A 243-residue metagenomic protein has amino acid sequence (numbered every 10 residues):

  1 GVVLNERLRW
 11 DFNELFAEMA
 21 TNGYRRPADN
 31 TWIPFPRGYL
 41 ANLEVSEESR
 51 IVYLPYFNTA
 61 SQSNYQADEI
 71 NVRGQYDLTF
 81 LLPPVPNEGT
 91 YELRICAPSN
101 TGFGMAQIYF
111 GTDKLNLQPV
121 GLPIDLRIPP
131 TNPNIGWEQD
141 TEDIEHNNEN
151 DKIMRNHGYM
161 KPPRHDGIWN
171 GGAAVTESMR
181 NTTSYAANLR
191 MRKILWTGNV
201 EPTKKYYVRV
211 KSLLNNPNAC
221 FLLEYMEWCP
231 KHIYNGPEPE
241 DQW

Functional and structural regions predicted by a protein language model:
G1-W243: Extracytoplasmic
